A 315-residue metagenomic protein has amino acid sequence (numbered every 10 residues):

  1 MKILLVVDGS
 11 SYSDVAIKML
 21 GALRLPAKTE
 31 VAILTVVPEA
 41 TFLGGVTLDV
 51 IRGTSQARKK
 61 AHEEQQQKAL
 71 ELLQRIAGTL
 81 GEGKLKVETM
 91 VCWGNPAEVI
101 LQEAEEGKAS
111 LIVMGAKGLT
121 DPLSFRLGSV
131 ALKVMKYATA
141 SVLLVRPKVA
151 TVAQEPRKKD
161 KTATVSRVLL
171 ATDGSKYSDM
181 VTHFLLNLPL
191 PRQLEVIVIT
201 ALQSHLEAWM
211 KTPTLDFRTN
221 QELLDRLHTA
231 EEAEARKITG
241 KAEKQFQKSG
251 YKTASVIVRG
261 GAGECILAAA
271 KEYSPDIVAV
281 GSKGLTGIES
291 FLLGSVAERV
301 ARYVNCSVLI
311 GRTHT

Functional and structural regions predicted by a protein language model:
M1-Q56, T162-N220, Q245-S249, A254: Small/aliphatic-rich secondary-structure junction motif
K2, S11, A22-P26, E98-Q154 (+1 more regions): Gly/Ser-rich helix-loop-strand patches that form or flank binding pockets for ribonucleotide-derived cofactors
S11, E39-T41, A97, T120 (+5 more regions): Surface-exposed, flexible loop/turn segments at secondary-structure boundaries
A32-L34, E88-C92, L143, I197-I199 (+2 more regions): General small-molecule cofactor/ligand-binding pocket signal
D49-R52, E106-G107, V130-A131, D160-T164 (+3 more regions): Short, hinge-like loop/turn segments at secondary-structure boundaries
T54-K68, T219-E234: A short acidic, glycine-rich active-site loop that binds or catalyzes chemistry on phosphate/adenosine moieties
E63, E71, R75-I112, T151-V152 (+2 more regions): Structural beta-alpha unit
V149-V165: Intrinsically disordered, low-complexity Ser/Thr-rich linker and spacer segments in cell-wall-related proteins
